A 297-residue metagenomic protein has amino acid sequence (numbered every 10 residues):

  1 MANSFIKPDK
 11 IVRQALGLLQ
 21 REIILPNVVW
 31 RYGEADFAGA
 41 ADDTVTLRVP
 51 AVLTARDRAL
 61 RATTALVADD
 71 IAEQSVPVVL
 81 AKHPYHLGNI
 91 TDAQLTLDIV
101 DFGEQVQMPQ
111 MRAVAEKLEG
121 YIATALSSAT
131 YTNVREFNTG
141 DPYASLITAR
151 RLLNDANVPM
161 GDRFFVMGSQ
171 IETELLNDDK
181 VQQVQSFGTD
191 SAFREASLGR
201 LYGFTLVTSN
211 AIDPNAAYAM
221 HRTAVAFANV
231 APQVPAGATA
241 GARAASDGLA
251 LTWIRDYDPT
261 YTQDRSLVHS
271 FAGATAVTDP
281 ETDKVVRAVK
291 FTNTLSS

Functional and structural regions predicted by a protein language model:
M1-V78: N-terminal "assembly arms/tails" that initiate or stabilize quaternary assembly in self-assembling proteins
S4-I6, P109-T139, D213-A245, A276 (+1 more regions): Signature of extracytoplasmic/envelope-associated structural regions
F5-I11, L47, L80-Y85, D92-R112: Mobile, glycine-rich extracellular loop/lid and propeptide segments that shape or gate substrate/ligand access
G17-L18, A41, Q74-D98, F102 (+2 more regions): Structured, hydrophobic secondary-structure cores that serve as assembly/anchoring elements
A41, V45, V49, N154-D247: Extended oligomerization regions of viral-like shell subunits
R58-L60, L176-D178, A217-A219, R265-L267 (+1 more regions): Short conserved micro-motifs at the rims of enzyme active sites and ligand-binding pockets
L97-M160, S169-I171, A288-S297: Alpha-helical scaffold segments that mediate packing/assembly in large oligomeric complexes
A245-S246, A250-S297: Extended, compositionally biased alpha-helical segments that mediate assembly or anchoring
